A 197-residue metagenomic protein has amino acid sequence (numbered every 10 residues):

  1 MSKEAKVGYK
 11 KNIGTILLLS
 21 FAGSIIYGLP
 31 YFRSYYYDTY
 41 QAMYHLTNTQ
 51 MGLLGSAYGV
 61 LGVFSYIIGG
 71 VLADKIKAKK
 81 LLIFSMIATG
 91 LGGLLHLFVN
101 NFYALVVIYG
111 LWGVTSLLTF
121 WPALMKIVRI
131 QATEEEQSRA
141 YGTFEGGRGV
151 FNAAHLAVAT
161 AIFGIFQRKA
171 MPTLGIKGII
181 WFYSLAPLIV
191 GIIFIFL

Functional and structural regions predicted by a protein language model:
G14-N48, G69, H155-V158: Extracytoplasmic
L53-V71: Central cavity-lining transmembrane alpha-helices of secondary-active solute carriers, predominantly the Major
K79-L82: Primarily marks hydrophobic transmembrane alpha-helices of the MFS/SLC 12-helix fold
I87-N101: C-terminal ends and interior cores of transmembrane alpha-helices in multi-pass membrane transporters/permeases
G92, Y103-T119: Hydrophobic core of transmembrane alpha-helices in multi-pass small-molecule transporters, especially MFS/SLC-type
L118-T133: Intracellular juxtamembrane helix-capping segments at the cytosolic ends of symmetry-related transmembrane helices
S138-G164: Glycine-rich segments within core transmembrane alpha-helices of 12-TM secondary carriers
S184-L197: C-terminal membrane-cytosol helix-exit motif in multi-pass small-molecule transporters
